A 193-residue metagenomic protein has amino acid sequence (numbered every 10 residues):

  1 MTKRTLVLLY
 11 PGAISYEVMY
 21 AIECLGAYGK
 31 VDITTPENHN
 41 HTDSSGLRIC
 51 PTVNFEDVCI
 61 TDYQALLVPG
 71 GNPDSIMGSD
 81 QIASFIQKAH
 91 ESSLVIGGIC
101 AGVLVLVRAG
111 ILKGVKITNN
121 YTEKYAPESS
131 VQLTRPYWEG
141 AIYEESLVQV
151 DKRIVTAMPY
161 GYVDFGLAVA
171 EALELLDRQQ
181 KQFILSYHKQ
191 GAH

Functional and structural regions predicted by a protein language model:
T2-I14, M19, G26-E37, T52-G97 (+1 more regions): Active-site-adjacent pocket-lining segments in enzyme domains
S45-V53: Short gly/ser/thr-rich secondary-structure transition/capping motifs
